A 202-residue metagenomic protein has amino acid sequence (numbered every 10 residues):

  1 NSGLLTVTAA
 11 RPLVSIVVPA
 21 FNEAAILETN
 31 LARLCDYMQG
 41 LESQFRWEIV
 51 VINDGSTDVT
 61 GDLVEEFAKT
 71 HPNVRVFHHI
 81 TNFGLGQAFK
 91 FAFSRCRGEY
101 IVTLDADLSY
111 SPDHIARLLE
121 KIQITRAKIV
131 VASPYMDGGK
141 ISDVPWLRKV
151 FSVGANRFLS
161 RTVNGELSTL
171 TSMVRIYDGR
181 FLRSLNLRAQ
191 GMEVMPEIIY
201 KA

Functional and structural regions predicted by a protein language model:
L13-S15, E48: Cell-envelope/extracellular polymer assembly enzymes that use nucleotide-activated donors
E23-Q39: Short, well-formed alpha-helical segments that are part of the catalytic scaffolds of diverse glycosyltransferases
A25-T29, D58-E66: Acidic helix N-cap motif at the loop->helix transition within catalytic regions of sugar-transfer enzymes
E42-G55, F77-H78: Short beta-strand/loop segment that forms part of the nucleotide-sugar
N53-D62, L108: A conserved acidic beta->alpha catalytic loop
R75-R95, Y100, P112-M192: Acceptor/aglycone-binding surface of glycosyltransferases and processive sugar-polymer synthases
E193-I198: Acidic donor-binding loop at a coil-to-helix junction in glycosyltransferase catalytic cores that engages
